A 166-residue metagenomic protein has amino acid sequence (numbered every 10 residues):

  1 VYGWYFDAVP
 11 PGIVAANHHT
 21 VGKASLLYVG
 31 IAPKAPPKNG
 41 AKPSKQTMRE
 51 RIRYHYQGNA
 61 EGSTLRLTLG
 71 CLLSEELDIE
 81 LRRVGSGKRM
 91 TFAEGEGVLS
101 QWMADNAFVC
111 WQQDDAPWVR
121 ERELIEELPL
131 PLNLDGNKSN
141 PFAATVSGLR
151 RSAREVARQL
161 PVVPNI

Functional and structural regions predicted by a protein language model:
V1-V98, W102-I166: GIY-YIG nuclease catalytic motif and its immediate N-terminal context
